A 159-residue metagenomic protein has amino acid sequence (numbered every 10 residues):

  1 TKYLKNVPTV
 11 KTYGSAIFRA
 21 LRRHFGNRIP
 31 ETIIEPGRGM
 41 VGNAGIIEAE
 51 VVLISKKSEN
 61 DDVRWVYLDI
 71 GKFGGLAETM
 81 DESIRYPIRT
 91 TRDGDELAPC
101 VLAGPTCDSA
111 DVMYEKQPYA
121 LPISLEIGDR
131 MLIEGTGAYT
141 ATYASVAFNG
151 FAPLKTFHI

Functional and structural regions predicted by a protein language model:
T1-T9, P36-V41: Active-site-proximal beta-alpha loop/turn segments in soluble metabolic enzymes
K5-R19: Well-ordered, non-membrane alpha-helical segments in soluble/globular domains
A16, R22, N27-I159: Charged (often Lys/Glu-rich) extended helix/loop segments that serve as interaction or gating elements
